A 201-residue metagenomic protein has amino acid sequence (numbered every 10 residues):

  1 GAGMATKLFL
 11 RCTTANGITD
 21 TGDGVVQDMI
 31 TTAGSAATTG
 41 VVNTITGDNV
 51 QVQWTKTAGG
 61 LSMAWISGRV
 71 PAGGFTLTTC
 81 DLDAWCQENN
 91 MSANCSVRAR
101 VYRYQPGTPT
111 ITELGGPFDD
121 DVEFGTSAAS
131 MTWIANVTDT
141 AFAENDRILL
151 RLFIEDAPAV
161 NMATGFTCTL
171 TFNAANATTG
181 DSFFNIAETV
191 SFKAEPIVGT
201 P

Functional and structural regions predicted by a protein language model:
G3-G68, A72-T79, D83-N89, R147-P201: Proprotein-processing/basic-patch segments
L10, N94-A163: Aromatic- and Gly/Pro-enriched, solvent-exposed loop/edge beta-strand patches characteristic of beta-rich domains
